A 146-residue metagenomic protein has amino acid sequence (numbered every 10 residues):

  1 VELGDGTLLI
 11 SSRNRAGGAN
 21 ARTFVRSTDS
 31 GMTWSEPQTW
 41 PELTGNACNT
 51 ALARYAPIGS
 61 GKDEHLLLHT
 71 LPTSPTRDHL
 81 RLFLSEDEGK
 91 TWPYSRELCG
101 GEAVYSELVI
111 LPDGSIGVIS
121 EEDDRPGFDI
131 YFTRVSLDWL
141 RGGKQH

Functional and structural regions predicted by a protein language model:
V1-H146: Asp-box/BNR beta-propeller blade signature and adjacent active/binding-site loops in extracellular glycan-interacting
